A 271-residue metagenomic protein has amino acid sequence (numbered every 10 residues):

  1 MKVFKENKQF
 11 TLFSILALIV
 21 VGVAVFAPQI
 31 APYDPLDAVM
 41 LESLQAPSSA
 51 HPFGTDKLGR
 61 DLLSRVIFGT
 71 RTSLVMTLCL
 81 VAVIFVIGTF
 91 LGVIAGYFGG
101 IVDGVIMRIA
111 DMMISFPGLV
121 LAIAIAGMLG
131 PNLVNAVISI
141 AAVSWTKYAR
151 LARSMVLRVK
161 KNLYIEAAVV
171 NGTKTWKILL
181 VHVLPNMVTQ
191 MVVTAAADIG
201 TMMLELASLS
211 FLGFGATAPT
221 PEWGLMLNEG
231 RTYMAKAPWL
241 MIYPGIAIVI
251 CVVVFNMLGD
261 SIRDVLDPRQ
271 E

Functional and structural regions predicted by a protein language model:
M1-Y33, I109, M187: N-terminal signal-anchor/first transmembrane alpha helix
I15, V21-L58, L212-T220: Hydrophobic alpha-helical transmembrane segments of membrane transport/permease proteins and related membrane-embedded
P52, D56, I87, G96-Y97 (+3 more regions): Generic hydrophobic transmembrane alpha-helix motif, especially the helices
L62-Y97: Transmembrane alpha-helix signature in integral membrane proteins
S64-T77, G127-K147, W239-G245: Loop-to-helix entry region at the N-terminal start of transmembrane alpha-helices in multi-pass membrane transporters
A126-M128, I140, M155-V156, E205-A247: Glycine-rich helix-loop "coupling/hinge" segments at transmembrane-helix boundaries in multipass transporters
V143, T189-I199, P238-E271: C-terminal transmembrane helix and the adjacent membrane-cytosol boundary/short C-terminal tail of inner/organellar
